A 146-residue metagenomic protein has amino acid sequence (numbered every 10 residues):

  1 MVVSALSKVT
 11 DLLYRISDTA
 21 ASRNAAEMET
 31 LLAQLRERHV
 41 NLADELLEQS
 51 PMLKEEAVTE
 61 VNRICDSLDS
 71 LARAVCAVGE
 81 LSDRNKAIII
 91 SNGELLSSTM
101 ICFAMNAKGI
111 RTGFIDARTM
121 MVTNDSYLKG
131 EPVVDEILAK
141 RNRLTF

Functional and structural regions predicted by a protein language model:
M1-F146: Nucleotide/pyrophosphate-binding catalytic subdomain
